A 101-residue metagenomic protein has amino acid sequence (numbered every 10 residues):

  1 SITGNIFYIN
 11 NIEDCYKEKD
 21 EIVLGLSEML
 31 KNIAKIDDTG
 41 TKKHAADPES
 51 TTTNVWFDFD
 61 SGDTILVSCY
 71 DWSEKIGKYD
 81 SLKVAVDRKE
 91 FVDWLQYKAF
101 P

Functional and structural regions predicted by a protein language model:
T3-P101: Non-cytosolic coordination micro-motifs
